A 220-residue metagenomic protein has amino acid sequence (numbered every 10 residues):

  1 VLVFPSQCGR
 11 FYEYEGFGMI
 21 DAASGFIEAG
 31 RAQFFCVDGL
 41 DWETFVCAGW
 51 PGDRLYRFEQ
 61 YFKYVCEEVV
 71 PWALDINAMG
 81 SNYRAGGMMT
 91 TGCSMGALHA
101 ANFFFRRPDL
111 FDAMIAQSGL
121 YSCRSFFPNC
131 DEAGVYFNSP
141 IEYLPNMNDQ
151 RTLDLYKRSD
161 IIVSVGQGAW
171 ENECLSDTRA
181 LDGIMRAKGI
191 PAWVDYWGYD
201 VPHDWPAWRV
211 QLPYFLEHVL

Functional and structural regions predicted by a protein language model:
V1-L220: Non-catalytic cap/lid and distal C-terminal segments of serine-dependent acyl enzymes
